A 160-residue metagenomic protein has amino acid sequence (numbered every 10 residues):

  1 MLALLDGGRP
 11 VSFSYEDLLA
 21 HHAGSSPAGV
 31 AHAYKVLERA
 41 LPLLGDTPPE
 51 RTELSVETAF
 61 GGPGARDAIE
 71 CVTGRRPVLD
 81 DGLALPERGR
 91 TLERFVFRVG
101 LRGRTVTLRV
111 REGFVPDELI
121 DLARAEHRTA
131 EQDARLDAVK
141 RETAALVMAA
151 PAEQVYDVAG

Functional and structural regions predicted by a protein language model:
M1-S26, V30-G160: Non-transmembrane, aqueous-exposed alpha-helical and coiled segments at domain scale
